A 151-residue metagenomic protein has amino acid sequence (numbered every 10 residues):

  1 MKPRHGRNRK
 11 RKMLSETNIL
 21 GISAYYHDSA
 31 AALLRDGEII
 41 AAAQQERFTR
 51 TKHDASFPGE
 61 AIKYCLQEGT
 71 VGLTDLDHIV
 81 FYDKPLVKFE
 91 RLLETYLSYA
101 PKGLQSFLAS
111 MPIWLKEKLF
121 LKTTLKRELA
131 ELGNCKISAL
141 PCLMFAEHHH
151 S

Functional and structural regions predicted by a protein language model:
K2-S151: Short acidic/glycine-rich loops and adjacent helix/strand connectors that line catalytic pockets where negatively
